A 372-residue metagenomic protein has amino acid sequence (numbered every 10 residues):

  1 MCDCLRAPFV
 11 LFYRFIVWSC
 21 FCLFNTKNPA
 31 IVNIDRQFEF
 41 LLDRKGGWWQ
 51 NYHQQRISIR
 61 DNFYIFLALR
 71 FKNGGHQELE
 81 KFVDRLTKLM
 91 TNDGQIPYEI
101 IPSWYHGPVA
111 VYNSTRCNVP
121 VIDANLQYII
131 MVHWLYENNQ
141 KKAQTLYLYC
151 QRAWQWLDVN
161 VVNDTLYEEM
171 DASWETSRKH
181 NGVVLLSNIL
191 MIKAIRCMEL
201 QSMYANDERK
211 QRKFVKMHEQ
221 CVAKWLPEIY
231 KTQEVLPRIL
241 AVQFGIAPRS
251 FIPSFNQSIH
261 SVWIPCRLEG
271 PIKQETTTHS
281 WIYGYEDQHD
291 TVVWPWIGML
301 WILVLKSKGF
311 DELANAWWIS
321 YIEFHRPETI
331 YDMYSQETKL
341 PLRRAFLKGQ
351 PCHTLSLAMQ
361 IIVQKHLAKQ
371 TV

Functional and structural regions predicted by a protein language model:
M1-A7: Cysteine-dense, membrane-associated helical/juxtamembrane modules
R6, I57-R70, H76, E80-T87: Extracellular glycan-targeting catalytic surfaces
F9-L23, F63-H76, N113-S114, Q127-K142 (+4 more regions): Well-ordered alpha-helical scaffold segments within catalytic/enzyme domains
R14-I57, K81-V119, V159-V183, V215-W294 (+1 more regions): Extended glycan-interaction surfaces of carbohydrate-active proteins
V83, I129-V132, W154, I195 (+1 more regions): Generic structural signal for well-ordered alpha-helices, preferentially at hydrophobic/aromatic core positions
V121-A124, L146, S187: Amphipathic alpha-helix face/heptad-repeat signature
L146-W154: An active-site-proximal structural segment forming one wall of the substrate-binding cleft that immediately precedes
V184-A205, K210-H218, V292-E328: Extended amphipathic alpha-helical segments enriched in small hydrophobics
